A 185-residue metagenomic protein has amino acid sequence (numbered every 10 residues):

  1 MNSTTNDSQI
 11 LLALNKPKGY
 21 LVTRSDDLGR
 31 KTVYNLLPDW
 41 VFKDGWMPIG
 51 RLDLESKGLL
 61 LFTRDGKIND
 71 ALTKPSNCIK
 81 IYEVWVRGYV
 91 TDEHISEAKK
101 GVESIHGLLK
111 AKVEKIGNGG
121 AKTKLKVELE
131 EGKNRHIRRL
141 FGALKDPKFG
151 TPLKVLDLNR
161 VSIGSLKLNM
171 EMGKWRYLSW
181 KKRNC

Functional and structural regions predicted by a protein language model:
M1-C185: Basic, flexible Lys/Arg- and Gly-enriched helix-loop patches that mediate nucleic-acid binding at interfaces with rRNA
